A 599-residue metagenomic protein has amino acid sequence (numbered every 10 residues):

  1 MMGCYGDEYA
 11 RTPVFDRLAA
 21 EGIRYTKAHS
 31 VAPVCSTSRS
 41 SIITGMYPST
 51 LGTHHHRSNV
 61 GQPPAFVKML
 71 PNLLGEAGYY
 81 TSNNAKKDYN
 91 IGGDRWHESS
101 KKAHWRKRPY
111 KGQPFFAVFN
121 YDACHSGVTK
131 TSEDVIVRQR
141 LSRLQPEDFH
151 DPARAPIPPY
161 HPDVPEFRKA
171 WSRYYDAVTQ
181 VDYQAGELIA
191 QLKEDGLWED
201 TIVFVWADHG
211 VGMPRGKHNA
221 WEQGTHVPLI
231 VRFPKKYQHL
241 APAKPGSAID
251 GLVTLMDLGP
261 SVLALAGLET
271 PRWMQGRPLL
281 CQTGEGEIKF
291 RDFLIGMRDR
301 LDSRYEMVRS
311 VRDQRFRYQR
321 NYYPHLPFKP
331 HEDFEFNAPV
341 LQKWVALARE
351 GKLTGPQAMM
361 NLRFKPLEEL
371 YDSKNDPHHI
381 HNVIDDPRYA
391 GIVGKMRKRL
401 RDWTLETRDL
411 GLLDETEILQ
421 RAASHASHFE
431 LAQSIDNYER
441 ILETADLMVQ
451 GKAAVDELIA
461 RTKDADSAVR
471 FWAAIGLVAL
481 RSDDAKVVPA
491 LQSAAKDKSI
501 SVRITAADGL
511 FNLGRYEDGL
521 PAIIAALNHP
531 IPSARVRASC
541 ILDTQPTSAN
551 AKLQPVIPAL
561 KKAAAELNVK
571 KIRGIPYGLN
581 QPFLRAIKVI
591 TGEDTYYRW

Functional and structural regions predicted by a protein language model:
M1-M359, P377-K398: Formylglycine-dependent sulfatase
R24, H226, K352-L367, N375 (+3 more regions): Long, internal low-complexity/basic segments
